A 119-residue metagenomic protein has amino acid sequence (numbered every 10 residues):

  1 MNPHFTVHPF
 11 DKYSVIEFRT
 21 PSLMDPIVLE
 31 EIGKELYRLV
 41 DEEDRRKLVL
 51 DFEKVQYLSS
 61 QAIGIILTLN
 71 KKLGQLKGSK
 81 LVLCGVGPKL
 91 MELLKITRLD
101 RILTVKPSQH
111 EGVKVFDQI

Functional and structural regions predicted by a protein language model:
N2-K34: STAS-typified acidic loop motif
T6, C84, K106: General small-molecule cofactor/ligand-binding pocket signal
K12, P88, H110: Residues that form or immediately flank small-molecule/cofactor binding pockets and catalytic motifs
S22-I102: Amphipathic alpha-helical interaction surfaces in cytosolic regulatory modules
T104-G112: Short acidic-hydrophobic, aromatic-tinged amphipathic segments that line or gate anion-handling sites
V113-I119: Acidic/histidine-enriched, glycine/proline-rich intrinsically disordered or flexible terminal extensions
